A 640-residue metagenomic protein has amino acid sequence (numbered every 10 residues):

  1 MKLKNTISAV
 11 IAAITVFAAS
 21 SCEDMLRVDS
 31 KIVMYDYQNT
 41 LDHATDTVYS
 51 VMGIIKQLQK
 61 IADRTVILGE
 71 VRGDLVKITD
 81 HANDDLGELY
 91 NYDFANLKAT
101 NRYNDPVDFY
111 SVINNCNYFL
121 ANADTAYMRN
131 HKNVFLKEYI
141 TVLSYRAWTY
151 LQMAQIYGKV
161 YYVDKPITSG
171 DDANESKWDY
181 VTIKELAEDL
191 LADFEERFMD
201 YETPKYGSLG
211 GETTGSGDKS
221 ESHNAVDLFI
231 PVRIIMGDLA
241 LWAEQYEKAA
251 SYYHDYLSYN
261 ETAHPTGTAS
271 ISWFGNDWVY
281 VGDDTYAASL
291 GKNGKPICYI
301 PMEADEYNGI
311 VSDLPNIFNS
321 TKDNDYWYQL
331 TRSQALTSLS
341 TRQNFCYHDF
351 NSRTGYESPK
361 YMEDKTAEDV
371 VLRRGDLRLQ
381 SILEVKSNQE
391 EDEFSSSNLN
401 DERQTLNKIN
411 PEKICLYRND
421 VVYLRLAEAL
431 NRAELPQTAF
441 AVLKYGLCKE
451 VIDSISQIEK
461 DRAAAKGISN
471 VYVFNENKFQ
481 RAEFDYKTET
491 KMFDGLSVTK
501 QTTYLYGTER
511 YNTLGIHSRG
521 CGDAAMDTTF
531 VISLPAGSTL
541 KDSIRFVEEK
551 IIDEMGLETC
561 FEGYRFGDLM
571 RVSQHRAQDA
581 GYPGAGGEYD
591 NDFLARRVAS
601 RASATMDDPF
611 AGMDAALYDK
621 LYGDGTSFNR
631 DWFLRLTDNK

Functional and structural regions predicted by a protein language model:
L3, C22-V76, A616, K620 (+1 more regions): Acidic, glycine-rich segments characteristic of secretory precursors and extracytoplasmic regions
S21-C22, H223-N224, I310-V311, K413-I414 (+1 more regions): Long, intrinsically disordered, low-complexity segments
E23-M25, Y161-V163, A187, L191-E195 (+6 more regions): Aromatic-residue-lined binding/catalytic grooves and analogous aromatic/hydrophobic interfacial grooves in multimeric
D46-Y49, D84-G158, Y180-E188, E195-Y201 (+5 more regions): Conserved, well-structured interaction surfaces
Y347-N419, K460-A463: Flexible, polar/acidic helix-loop-strand segments at domain edges
